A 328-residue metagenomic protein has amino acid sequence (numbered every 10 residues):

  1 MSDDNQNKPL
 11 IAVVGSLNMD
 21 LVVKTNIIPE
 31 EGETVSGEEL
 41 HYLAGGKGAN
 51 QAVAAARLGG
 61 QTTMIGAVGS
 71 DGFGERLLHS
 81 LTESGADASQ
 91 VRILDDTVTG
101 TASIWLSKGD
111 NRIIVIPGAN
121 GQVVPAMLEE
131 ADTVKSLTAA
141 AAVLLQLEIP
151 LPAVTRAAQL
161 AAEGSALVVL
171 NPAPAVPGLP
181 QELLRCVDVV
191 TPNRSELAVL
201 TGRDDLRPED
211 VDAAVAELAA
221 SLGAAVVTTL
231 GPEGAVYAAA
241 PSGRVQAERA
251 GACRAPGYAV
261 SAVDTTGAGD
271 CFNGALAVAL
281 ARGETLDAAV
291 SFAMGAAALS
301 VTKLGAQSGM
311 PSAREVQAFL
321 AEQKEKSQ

Functional and structural regions predicted by a protein language model:
M1-A67, G72-H79, E83, S261-A262: Glycine-rich phosphate/adenosyl-contacting loop at the front of the ribokinase-like
M1-I11, Q181, P208-Q328: Conserved phosphate-binding/catalytic region of the ribokinase-like
V14, E39, I65-S70, A88-T99 (+4 more regions): Beta-strand->loop->alpha-helix junctions that form or flank phosphate-binding loops in nucleotide-handling enzymes
E31-V35, Y42, R57-A142, Q317-K326: Conserved N-terminal subdomain of the carbohydrate kinase-like
A55, N193, G269: Short, conserved phosphate/pyrophosphate- and ester-handling motifs at nucleotide-, phospho-/glycolipid
E129, A141-A213, P232-A235, A240-P241: Conserved beta-alpha-beta core of the PfkB/ribokinase-like small-molecule kinase fold
